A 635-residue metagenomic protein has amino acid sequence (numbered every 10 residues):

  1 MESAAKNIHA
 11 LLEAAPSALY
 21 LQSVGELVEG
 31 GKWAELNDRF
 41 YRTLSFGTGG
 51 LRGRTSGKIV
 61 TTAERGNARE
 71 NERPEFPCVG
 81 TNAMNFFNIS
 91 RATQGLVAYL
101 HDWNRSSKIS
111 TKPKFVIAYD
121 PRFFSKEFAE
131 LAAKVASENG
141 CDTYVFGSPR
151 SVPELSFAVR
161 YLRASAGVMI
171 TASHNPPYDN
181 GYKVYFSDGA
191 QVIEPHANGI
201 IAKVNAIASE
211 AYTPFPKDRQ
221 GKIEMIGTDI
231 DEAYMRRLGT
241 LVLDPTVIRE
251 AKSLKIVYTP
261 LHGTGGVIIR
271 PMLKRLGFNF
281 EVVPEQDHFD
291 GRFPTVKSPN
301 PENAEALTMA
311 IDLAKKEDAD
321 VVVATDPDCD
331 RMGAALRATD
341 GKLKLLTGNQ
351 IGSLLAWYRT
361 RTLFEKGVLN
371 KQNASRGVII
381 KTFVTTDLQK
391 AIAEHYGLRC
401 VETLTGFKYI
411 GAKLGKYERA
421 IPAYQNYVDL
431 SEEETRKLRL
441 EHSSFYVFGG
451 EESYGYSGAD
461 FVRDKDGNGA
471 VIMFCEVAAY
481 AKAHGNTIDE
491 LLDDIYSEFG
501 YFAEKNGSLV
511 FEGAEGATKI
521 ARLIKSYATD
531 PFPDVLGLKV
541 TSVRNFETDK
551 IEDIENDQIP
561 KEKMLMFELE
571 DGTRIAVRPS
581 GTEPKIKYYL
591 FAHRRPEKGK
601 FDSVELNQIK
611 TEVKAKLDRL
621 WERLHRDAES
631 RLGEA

Functional and structural regions predicted by a protein language model:
K6-A132, I223-I256, T264, A635: An N-terminal, well-structured beta->alpha segment
E35-L44, R54, N180-A306, A314: Gly/Ser/Thr-enriched, mixed-charge loops and adjacent short helices that form phosphate/oxyanion-binding elements
D38-V60, P77-C78, A172-N175, P260-M272 (+3 more regions): Conserved phosphate/anionic-ligand binding catalytic regions in large, soluble enzymes, centered on
G66-F76, E154-Y212, D218, P327 (+1 more regions): Active-site phosphate-binding/coordination module
S106, K114-D179, M272-R275, N279-G333: N-terminal small/polar loop signature for handling phosphorylated ligands or for N-terminal nucleophile
F128-A136, D179-F186, D330-I351, Q389-I392: Short Gly/Thr/Asp-enriched flexible loops that form oxyanion-binding sites at enzyme active sites
Y185-P214, N349-V368, A374-R376, I380-K390 (+1 more regions): Glycine-rich phosphate-binding loop plus the immediately following alpha-helix
K315, A319-V321, T325, G341-K344 (+3 more regions): Phosphate-binding and adjacent anionic-ligand microenvironments
